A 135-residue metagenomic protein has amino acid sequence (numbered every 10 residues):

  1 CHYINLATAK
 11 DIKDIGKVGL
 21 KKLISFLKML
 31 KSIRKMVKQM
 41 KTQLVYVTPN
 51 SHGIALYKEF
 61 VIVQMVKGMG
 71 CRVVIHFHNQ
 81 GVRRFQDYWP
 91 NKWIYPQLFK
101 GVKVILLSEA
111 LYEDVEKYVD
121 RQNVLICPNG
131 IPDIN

Functional and structural regions predicted by a protein language model:
C1-D11: N-terminal subdomain of nucleotide-sugar transferases
L20-V37: Glycine-rich, highly charged phosphate/nucleotide-binding loops
K38-T42: Glycine-rich phosphate-binding loop signature in dinucleotide/nucleotide-binding domains
L44-M69, V82: An aromatic- and histidine-rich active-site surface loop
N50-I54, C71-W89, K103: A short, histidine- and acid-enriched strand-loop-helix "catalytic/donor-clamping" loop that lines the nucleotide-sugar
I62-R72, Y88-K103: Membrane-proximal helix-turn-helix segments that form the acceptor-binding/catalytic region of lipid-linked
Y95-N135: Donor nucleotide-sugar binding/catalytic pocket of nucleotide-sugar-dependent glycosyltransferases
